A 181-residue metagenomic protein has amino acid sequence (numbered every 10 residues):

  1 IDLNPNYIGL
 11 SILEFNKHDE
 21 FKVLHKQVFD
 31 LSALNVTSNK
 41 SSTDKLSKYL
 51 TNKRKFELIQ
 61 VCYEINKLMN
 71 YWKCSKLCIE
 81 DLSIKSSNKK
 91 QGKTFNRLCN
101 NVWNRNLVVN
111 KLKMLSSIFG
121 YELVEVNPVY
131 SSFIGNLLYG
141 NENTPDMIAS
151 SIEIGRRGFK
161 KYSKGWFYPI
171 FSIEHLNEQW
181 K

Functional and structural regions predicted by a protein language model:
I1-K181: Positively charged, helix-rich recognition surfaces that bind polyanionic ligands
